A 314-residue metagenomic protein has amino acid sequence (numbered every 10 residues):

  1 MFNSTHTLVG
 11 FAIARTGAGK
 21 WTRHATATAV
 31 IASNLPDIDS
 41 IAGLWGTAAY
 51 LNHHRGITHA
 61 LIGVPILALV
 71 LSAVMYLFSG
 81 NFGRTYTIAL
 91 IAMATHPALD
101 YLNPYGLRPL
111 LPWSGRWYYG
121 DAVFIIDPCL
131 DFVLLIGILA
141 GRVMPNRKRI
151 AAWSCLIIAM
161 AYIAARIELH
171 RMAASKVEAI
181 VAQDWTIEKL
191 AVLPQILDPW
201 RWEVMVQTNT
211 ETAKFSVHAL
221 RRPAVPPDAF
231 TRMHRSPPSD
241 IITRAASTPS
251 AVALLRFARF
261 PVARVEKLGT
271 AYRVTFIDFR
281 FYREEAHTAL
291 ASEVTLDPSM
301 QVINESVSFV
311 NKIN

Functional and structural regions predicted by a protein language model:
M1-S175, A179-W185, A191-P194: N-terminal membrane-targeting hydrophobic helices
E188-K189, P199-N314: Extracytosolic and intramembrane catalytic regions of membrane-associated proteins in envelope/secretory systems
